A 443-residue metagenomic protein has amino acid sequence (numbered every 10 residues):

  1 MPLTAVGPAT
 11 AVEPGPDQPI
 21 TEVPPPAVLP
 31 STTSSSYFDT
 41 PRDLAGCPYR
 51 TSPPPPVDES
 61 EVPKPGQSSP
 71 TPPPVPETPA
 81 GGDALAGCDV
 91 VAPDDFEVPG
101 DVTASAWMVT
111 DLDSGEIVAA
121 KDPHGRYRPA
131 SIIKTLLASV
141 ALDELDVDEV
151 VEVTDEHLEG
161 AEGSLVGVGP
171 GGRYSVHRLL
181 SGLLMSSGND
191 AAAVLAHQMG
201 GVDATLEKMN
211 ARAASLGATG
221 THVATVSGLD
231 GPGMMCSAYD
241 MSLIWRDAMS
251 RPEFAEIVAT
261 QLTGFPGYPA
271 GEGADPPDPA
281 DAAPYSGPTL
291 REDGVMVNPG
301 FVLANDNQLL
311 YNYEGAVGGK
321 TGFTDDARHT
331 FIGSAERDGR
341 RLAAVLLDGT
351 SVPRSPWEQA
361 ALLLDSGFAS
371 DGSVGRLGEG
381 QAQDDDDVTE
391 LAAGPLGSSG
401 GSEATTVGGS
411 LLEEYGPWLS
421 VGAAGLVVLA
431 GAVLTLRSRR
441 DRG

Functional and structural regions predicted by a protein language model:
M1-Y239, L243-A248, P252: Active-site-adjacent loops and short helices of periplasmic peptidoglycan-processing enzymes
A218-T219, D230-D240, W245-G443: Domain-terminus/edge residues, biased toward the C-terminal soluble/receptor-binding domains of extracytoplasmic
